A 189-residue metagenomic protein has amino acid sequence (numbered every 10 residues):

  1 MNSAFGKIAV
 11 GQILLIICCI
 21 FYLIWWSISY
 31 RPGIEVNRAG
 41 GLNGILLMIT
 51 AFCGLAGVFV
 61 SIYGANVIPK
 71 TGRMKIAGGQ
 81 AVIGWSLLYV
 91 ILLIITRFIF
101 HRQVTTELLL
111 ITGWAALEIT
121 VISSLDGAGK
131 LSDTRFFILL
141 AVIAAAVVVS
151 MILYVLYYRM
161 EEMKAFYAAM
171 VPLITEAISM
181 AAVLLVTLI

Functional and structural regions predicted by a protein language model:
M1-K75: N-terminal topogenic module of multi-pass integral membrane proteins
I8-V10, V121-L156: Short alpha-helical packing/oligomerization segments
V10-C19, G72-S86, R135-A145: Structural signature of hydrophobic alpha-helical transmembrane segments
W26-V36, I91-R102, L153-M160: C-terminal ends of transmembrane helices
G41-G44, Q103-G113: Cytoplasmic-side transmembrane-helix entry/capping segments in multi-pass membrane proteins
C53, G78-L93, L109-I122, A141-S150: Generic alpha-helical transmembrane segments
Y154-A177: Interfacial loop-to-transmembrane junctions
I178-I189: Juxtamembrane boundary at the C-terminal end of a transmembrane helix
